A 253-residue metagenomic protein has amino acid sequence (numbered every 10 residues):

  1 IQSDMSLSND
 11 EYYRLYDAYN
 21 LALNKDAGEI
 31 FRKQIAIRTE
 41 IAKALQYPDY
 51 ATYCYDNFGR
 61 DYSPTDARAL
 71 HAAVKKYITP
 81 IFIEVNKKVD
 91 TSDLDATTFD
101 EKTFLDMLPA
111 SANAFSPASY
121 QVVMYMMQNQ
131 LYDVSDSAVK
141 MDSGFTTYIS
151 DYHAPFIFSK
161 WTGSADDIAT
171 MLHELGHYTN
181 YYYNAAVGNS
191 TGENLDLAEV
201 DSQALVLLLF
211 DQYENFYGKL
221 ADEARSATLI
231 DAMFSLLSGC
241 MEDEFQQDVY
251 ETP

Functional and structural regions predicted by a protein language model:
I1-P253: Cation-handling catalytic/transport regions enriched in His/Asp/Glu
